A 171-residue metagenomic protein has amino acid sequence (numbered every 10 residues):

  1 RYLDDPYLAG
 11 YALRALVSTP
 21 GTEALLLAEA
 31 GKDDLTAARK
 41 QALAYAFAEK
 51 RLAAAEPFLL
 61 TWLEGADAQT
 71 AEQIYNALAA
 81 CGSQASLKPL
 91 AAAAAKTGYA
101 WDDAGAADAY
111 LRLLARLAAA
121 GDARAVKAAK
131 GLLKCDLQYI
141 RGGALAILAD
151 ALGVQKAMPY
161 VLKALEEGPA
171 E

Functional and structural regions predicted by a protein language model:
R1-Y2, Y7-G21, E29, A38-E64 (+7 more regions): Structural detector for internal amphipathic alpha-helices that build alpha-solenoid repeat scaffolds
K127-A128: Alpha-helical scaffold repeats of the Armadillo/HEAT/TPR superfamily
